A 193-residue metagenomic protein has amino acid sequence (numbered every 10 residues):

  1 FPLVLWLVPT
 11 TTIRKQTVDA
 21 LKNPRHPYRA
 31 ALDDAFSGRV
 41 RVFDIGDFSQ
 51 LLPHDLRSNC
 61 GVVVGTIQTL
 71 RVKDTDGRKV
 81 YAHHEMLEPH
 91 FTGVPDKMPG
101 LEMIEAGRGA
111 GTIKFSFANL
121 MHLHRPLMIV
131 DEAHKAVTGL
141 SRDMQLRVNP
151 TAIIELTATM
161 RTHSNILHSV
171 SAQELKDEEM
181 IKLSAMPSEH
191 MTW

Functional and structural regions predicted by a protein language model:
F1-W193: RecA-like P-loop NTPase motor core of helicase/translocase proteins
